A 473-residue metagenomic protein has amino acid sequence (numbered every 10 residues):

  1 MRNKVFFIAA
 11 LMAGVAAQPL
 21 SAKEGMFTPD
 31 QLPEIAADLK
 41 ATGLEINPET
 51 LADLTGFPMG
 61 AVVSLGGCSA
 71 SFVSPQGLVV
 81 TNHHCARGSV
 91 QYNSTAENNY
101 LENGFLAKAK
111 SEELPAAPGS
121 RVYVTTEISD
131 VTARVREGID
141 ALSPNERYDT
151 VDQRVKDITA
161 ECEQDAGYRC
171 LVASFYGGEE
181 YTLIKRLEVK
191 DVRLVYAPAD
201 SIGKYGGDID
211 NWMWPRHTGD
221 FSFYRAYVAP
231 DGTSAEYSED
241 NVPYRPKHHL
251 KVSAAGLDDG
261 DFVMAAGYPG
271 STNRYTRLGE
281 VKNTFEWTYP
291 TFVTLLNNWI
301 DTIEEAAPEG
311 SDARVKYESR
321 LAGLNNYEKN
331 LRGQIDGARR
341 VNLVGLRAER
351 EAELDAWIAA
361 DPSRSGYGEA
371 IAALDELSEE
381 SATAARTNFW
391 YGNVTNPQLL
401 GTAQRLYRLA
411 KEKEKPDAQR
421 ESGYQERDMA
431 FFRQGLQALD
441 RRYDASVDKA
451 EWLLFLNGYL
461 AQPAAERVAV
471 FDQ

Functional and structural regions predicted by a protein language model:
M1-F7: Bacterial N-terminal signal peptides that target proteins for export
R2, A16-Q473: Terminal presequence/propeptide segments associated with secretion/organelle targeting and zymogen/polyprotein
I8-A16: Bacterial N-terminal signal peptides
